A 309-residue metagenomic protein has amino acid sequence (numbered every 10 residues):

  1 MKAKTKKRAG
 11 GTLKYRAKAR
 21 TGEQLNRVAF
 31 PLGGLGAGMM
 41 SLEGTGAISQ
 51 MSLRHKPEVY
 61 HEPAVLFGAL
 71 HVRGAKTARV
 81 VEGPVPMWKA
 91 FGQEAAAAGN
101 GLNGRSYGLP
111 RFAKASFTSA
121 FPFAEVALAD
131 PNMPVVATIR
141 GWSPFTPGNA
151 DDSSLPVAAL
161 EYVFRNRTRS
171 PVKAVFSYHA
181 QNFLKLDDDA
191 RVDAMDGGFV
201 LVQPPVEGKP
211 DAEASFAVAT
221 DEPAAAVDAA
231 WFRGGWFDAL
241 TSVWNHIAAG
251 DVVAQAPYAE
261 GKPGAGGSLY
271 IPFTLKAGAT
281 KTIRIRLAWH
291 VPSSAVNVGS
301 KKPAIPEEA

Functional and structural regions predicted by a protein language model:
M1-L13, A19-Q24, V28, D130-P134 (+3 more regions): Acidic/polar, glycine-enriched structural segments that form the non-catalytic walls/loops of the carbohydrate-binding
K2-F91: Beta-strand-rich N-terminal accessory domains
G33-L35, P122, A158: Short, basic and Ser/Thr-rich N-terminal targeting/leader segments
G46, P57-N132, G208-A249: An extended acidic
